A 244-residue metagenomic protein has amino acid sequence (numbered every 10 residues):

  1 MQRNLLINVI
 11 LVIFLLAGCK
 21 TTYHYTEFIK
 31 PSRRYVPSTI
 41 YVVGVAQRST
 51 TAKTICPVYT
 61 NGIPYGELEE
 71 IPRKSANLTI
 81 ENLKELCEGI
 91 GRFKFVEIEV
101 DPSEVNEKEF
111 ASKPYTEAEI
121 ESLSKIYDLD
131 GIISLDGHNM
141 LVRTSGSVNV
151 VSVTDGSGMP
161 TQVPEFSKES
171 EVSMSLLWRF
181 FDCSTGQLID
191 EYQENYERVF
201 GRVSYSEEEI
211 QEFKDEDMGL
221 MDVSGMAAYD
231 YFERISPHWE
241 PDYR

Functional and structural regions predicted by a protein language model:
M1-C19: Sec-dependent bacterial lipoprotein signal peptides
N8, L15, S122-S124, S167: Residues embedded in well-ordered secondary-structure elements
I13, R34-P37, I126-L129: Alpha-helix termination/capping residues and helix-transition junctions
C19-S38, G44, F166-R244: C-terminal/domain-edge helix-coil "capping" segments
V42, G131-G137, V153-T154, V172-M174: A short hydrophobic beta-strand element
A46-S145, C183-D190: N-terminal segment of the mature soluble domain
V58, G62-G66, P72, L141-S173 (+2 more regions): Mixed-charge, low-complexity intrinsically disordered segments
E117-I120, P160-P164, L177, E191: Short structured motifs
